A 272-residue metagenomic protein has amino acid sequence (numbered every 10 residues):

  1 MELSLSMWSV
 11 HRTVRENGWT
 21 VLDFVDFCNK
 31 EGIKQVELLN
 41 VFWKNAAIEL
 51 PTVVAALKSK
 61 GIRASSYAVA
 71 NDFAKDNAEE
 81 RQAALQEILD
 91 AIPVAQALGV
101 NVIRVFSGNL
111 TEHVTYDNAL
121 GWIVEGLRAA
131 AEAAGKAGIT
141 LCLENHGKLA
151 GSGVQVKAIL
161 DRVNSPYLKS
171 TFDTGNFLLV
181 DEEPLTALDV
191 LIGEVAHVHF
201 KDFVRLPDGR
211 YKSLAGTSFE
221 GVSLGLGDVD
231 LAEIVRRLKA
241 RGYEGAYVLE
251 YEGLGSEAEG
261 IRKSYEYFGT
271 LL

Functional and structural regions predicted by a protein language model:
M1-A97, N118, S165, K169 (+2 more regions): N-terminal pre-domain/capping segments
M1-G32, V124, A150-F172, N176-L272: Histidine-acidic metal/acid-base catalytic patches
M7, G61, A68-N71, R104-N109 (+2 more regions): Short, small-residue-rich loop/turn micro-motifs
V10-R12, N40-N45, A70-K75, N109-L110 (+3 more regions): Short histidine/acidic/glycine/proline-rich micro-motifs that form metal- and phosphate-coordinating active-site loops
D26, K58-R63, K75-S170, L179 (+1 more regions): Active-site acidic/histidine proton-transfer and metal-coordination neighborhood in alpha/beta enzyme cores
E37, S66-A68, R104, C142 (+2 more regions): Conserved beta-strand positions in the central sheet of alpha/beta enzyme cores
D72-D76, T111-T115, G216-F219, L249: Short amphipathic alpha-helical segments at helix-loop
